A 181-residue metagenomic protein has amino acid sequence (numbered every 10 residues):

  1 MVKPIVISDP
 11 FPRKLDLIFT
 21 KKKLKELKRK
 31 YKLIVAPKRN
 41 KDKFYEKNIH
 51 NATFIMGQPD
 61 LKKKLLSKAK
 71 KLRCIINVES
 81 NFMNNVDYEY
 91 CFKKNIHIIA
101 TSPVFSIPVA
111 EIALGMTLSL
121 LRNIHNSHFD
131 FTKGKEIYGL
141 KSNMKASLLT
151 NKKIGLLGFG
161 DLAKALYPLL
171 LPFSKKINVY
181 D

Functional and structural regions predicted by a protein language model:
M1-A52, N178: N-terminal glycine-/charge-rich "phosphate-binding" loop or analogous flexible N-terminal tail
V2, L72, T150-K153: Phosphate-coordination loops involved in phosphoryl transfer and adenosine-cofactor binding
T20-K22, P59-L61, D181: Short, polar loop motifs at secondary-structure junctions
L24-K25, E46-K47, E89, K145-S147 (+1 more regions): Short secondary-structure boundary/capping segments
I34-N40, I55-P59, K133-L140: Short gly/ser/thr-rich secondary-structure transition/capping motifs
N51-T132, A146-S147: Phosphate/diphosphate ligand-binding glycine-rich loop within oxidoreductases
F131-I137, K152, D161: Donor/substrate-binding cores of folate-linked one-carbon enzymes
S142-D181: Rossmann-like dinucleotide/phosphate-binding beta-alpha-beta segment
